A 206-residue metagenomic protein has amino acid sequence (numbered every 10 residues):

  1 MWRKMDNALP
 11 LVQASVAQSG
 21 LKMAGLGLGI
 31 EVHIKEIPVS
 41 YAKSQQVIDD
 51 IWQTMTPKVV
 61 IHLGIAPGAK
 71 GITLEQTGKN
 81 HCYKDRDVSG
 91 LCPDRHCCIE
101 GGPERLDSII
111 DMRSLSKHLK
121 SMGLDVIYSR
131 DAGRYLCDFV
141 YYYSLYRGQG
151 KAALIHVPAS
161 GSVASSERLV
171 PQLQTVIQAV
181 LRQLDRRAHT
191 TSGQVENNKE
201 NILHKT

Functional and structural regions predicted by a protein language model:
M1-R134, L145-Q149, E167-Q174, Q178-T206: N-terminal catalytic or cofactor-binding beta/alpha core of small enzyme domains
I65, V157-P158: Short, well-ordered beta-to-alpha junction loops that form the rim of enzyme active sites and present histidine/acidic
R134-Y135, V140: Short, electropositive alpha-helical surface patch
Y143, R147-V157: A glycine-centered loop/beta-turn motif at secondary-structure junctions
